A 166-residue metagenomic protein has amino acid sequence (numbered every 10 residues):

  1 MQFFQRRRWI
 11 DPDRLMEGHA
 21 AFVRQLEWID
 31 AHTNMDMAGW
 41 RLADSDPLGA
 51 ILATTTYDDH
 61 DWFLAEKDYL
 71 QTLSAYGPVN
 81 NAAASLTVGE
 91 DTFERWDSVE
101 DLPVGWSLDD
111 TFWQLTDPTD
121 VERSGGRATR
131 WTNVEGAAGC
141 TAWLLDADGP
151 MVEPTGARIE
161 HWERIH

Functional and structural regions predicted by a protein language model:
M1-H166: Short S/T/G/P-rich N-terminal loop/turn motif that feeds into the first structured element of a domain
